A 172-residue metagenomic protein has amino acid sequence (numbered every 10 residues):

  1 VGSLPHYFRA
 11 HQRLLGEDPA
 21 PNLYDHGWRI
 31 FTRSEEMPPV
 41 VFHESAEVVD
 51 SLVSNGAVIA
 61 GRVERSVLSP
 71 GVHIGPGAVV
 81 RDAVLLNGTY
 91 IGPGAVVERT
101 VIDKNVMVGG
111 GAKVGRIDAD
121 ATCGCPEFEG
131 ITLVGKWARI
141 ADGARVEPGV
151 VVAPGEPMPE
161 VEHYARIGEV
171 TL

Functional and structural regions predicted by a protein language model:
V1-L172: Left-handed beta-helix
